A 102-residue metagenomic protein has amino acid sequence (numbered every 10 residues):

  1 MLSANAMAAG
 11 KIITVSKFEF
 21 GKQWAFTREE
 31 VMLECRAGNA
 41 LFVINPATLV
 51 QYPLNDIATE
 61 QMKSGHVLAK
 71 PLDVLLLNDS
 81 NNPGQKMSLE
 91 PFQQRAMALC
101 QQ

Functional and structural regions predicted by a protein language model:
S3-N5: N-terminal signal peptide c-region/cleavage motif recognized by signal peptidases
A8-L49: N-terminal secretory signal peptides
G10, I57, Q61-M62, L99-Q101: Contiguous interface-forming segments/domains that mediate binding rather than catalysis
F42-L75: Flexible, solvent-exposed short loops/turns enriched in glycine
G65-Q102: C-terminal partner/receptor-binding element of secreted or periplasmic proteins
